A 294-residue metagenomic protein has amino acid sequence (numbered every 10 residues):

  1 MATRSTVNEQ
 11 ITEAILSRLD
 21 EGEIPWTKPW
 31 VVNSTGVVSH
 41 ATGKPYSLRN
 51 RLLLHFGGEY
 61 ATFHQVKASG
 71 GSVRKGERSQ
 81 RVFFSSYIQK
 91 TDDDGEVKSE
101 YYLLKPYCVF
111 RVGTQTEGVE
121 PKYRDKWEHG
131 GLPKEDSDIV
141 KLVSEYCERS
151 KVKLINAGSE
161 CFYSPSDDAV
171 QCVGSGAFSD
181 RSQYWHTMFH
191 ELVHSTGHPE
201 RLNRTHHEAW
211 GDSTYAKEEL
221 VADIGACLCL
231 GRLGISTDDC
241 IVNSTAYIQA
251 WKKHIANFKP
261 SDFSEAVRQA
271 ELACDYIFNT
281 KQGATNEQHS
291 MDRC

Functional and structural regions predicted by a protein language model:
M1-C294: N-terminal accessory/interface modules of nucleic-acid-binding and processing proteins
